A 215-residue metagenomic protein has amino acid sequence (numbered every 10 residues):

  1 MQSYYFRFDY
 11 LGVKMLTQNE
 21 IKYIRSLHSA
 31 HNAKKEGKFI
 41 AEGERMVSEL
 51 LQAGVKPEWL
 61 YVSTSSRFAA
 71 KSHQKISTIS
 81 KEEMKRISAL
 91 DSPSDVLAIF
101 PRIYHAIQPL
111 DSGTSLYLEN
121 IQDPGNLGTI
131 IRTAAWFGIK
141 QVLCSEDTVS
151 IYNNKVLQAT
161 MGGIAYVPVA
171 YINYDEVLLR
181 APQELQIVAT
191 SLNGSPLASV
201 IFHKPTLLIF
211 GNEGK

Functional and structural regions predicted by a protein language model:
Y4-Y10: Aromatic (phenylalanine/tyrosine) cluster motif
Y10-T64, T148-V149: Boundary-proximal intrinsically disordered activation/regulatory segments immediately upstream of a helical core
E44, S63-F68, L192-G194, G214-K215: Short, polar loop motifs at secondary-structure junctions
Q52, I107-G194: RNA substrate-binding interface of SAM-dependent RNA methyltransferases
S66-Q74, I107-L110, S199-I201: Short loop/helix-cap segments at secondary-structure boundaries that form the rim of catalytic
I76-P101: Glycine/small-residue-rich loop that forms an oxyanion/phosphate-binding "nest" at active or ligand-binding sites
A189-K215: Active-site/ligand-binding-proximal alpha/beta "capping" segment
